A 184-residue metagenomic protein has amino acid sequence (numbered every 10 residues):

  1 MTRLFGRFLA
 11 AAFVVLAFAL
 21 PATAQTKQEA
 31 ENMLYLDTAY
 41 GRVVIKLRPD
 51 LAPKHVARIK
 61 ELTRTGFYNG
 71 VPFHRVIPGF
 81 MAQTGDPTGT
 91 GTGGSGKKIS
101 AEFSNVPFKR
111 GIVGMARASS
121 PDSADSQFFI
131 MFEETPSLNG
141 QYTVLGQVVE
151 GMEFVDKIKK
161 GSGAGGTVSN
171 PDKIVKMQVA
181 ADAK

Functional and structural regions predicted by a protein language model:
T2-L9, L16-K184: Cyclophilin-like peptidyl-prolyl cis-trans isomerases
